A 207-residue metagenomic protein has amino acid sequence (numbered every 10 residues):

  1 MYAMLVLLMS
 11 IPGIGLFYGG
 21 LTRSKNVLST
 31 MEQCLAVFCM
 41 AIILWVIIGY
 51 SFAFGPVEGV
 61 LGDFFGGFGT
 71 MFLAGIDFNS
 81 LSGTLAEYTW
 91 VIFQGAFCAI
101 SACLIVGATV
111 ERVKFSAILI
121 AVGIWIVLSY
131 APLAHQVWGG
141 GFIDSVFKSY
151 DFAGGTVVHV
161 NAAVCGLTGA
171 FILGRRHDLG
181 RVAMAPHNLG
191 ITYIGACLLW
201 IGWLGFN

Functional and structural regions predicted by a protein language model:
M1-F206: Hydrophobic alpha-helical transmembrane bundles of multi-pass membrane proteins
